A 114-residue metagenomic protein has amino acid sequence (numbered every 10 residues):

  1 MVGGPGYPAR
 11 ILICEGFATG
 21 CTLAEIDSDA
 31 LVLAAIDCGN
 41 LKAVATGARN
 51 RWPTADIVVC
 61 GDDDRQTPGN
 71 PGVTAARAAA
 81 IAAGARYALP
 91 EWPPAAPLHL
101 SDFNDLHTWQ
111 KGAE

Functional and structural regions predicted by a protein language model:
M1-P8: Glycine-/acidic-rich phosphate or pyrophosphate-binding loops and their flanking alpha/beta elements
A9, F17, A24-E114: TOPRIM fold recognition
